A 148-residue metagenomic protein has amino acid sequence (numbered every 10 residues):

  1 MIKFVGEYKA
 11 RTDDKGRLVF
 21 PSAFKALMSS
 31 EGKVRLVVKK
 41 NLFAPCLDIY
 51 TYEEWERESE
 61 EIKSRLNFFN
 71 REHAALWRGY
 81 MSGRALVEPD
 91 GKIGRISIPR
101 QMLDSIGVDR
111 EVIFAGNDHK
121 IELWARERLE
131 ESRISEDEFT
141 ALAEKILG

Functional and structural regions predicted by a protein language model:
M1-E7, D14-K15, A23-I93, R100-G148: Flexible "stalk/tail and boundary" regions
